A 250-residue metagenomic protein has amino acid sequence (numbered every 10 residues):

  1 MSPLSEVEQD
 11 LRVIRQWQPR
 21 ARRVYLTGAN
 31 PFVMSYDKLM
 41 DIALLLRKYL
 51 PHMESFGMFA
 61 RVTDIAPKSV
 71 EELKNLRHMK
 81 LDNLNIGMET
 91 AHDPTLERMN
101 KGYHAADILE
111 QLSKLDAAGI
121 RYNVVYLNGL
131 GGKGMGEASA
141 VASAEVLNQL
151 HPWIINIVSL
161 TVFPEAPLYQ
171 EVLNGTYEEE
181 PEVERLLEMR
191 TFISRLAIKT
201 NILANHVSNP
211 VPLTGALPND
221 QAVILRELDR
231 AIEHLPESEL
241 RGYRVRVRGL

Functional and structural regions predicted by a protein language model:
M1-Q9: Canonical Radical SAM [4Fe-4S] cluster-binding loop centered on the CxxxCxxC motif and its immediate flanking residues
V7, L39, S69, I108-L109 (+2 more regions): Aromatic/hydrophobic pocket-lining residues that form the small-molecule binding cavity in soluble enzyme cores
Q16-A117: Conserved SAM/AdoMet-binding glycine-rich loop
L26, M58, I86, V124 (+3 more regions): Conserved, mostly hydrophobic/aromatic
F56, Y122, T200: Hydrophobic anchor at the start of a short beta-strand that flanks the dinucleotide cofactor-binding loop
T63, A91-T95, L115-S139, V158-P164 (+1 more regions): Conserved strand-turn element in the central/C-terminal portion of the radical SAM core barrel that lines
K68-L73, G131-Q149: Catalytic cores of alpha/beta
N148-L250: Auxiliary Fe-S-binding modules of radical SAM enzymes
